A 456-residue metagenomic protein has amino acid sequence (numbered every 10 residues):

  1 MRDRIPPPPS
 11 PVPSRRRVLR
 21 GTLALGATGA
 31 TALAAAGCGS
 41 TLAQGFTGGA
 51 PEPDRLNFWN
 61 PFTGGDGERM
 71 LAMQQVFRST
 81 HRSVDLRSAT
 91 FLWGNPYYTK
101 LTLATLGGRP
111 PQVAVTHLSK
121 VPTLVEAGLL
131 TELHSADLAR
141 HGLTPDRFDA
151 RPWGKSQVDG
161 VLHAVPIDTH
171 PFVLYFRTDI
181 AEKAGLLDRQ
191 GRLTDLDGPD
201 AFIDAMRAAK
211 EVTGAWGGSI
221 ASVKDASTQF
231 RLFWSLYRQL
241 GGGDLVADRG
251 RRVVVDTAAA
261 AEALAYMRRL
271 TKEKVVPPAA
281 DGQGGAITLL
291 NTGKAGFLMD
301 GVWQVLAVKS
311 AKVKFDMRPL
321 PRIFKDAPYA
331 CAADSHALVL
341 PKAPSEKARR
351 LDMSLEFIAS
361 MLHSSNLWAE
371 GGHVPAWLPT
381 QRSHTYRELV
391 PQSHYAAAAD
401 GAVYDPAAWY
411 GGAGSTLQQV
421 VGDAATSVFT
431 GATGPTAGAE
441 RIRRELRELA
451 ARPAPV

Functional and structural regions predicted by a protein language model:
M1-S14, G26-A32: N-terminal secretory signal peptides
R2-P6, E182, G401-V456: Conserved C-terminal helix/tail region of periplasmic/extracytoplasmic solute-binding proteins
P61, M73-Q74, R78, R231-S235 (+2 more regions): Extracytoplasmic/periplasmic substrate-binding proteins
Q112, H141-A181, R322, D326-C331 (+1 more regions): A structural signal for short loop-to-beta-strand junctions that line the ligand-binding cleft of periplasmic/secreted
L118-V173, Q229-L232, K314-R318: Hinge/lid segment of periplasmic solute-binding proteins
T131-F148, G191-D195, S219-K224, L240-E262 (+2 more regions): Short, solvent-exposed loop/beta-turn-alpha elements that line the ligand-binding surface or hinge of extracytoplasmic
S156-T228, G243-A279, E346, G434-A437: Helix-loop-helix "hinge/cap" segment bordering the ligand-binding cleft or interdomain interface
G301-K314, F324-D423, R452-V456: C-terminal lobe and pocket-closing loops of periplasmic/extracytoplasmic Venus-flytrap solute-binding proteins
